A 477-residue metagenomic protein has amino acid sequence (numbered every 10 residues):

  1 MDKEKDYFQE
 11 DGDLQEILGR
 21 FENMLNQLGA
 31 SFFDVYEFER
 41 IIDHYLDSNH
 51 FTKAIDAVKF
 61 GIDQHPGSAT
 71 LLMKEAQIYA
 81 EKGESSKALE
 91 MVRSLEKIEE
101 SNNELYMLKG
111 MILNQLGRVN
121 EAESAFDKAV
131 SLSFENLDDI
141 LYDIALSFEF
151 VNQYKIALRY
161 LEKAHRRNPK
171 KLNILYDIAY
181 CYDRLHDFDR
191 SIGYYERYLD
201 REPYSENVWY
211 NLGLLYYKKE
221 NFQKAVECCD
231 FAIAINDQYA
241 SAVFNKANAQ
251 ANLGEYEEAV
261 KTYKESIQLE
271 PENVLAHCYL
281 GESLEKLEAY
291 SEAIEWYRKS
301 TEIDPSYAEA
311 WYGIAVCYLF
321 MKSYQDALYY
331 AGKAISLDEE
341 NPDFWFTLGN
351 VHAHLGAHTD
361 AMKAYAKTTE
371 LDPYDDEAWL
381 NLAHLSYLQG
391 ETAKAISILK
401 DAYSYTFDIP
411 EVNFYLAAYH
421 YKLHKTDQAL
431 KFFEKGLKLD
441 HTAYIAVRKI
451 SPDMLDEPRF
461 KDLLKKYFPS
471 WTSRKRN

Functional and structural regions predicted by a protein language model:
L46, A80, N114, E149 (+14 more regions): Position-specific recognition of the canonical hydrophobic site in helix A of tetratricopeptide repeat
Q64, K97-E99, L132-S133, R167 (+8 more regions): Structural marker of alpha-solenoid helical repeat scaffolds
A418-I445, F468-P469: TPR/TPR-like (Sel1-like) alpha-helical repeat modules
